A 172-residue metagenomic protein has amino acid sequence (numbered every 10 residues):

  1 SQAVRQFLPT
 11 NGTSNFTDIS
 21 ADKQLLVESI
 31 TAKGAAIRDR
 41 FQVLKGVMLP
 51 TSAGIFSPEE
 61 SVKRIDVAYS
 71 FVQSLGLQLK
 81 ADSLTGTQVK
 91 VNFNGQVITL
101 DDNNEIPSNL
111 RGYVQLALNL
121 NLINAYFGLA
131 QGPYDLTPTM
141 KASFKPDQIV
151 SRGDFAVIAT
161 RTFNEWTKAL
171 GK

Functional and structural regions predicted by a protein language model:
S1-K172: N-terminal propeptides
